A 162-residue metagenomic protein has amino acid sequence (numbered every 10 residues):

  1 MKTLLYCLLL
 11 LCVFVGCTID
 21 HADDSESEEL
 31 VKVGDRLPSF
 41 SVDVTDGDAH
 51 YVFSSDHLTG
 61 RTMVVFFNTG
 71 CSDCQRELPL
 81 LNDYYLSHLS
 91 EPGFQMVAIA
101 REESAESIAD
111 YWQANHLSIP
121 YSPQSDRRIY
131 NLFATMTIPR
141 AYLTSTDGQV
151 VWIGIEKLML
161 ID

Functional and structural regions predicted by a protein language model:
M1-D43, W152, D162: N-terminal targeting signals for export/organelle localization
S41-T62: A short beta-strand-turn-helix
G60-T62, F67-C71, T137: Short pre-active-site segment immediately N-terminal to redox-active cysteine/selenocysteine motifs in thiol-based
M63-V64, M96, A141: Hydrophobic beta-strand anchors of alpha/beta hydrolase catalytic cores
F66-D83: Conserved redox-active cysteine motifs that mediate thiol-disulfide chemistry, especially di-cysteine Cys-X(1-2)-Cys
P92-E106, L117-D126: Thiol-based oxidoreductase modules, predominantly thioredoxin-like and allied folds used for disulfide exchange
A109-T146: Short, internal strand/loop/helix patches that form the active-site neighborhood or redox-interaction surface
L143-D162: Thiol-/selenol-based redox modules, centered on thioredoxin-like and closely related oxidoreductase domains
